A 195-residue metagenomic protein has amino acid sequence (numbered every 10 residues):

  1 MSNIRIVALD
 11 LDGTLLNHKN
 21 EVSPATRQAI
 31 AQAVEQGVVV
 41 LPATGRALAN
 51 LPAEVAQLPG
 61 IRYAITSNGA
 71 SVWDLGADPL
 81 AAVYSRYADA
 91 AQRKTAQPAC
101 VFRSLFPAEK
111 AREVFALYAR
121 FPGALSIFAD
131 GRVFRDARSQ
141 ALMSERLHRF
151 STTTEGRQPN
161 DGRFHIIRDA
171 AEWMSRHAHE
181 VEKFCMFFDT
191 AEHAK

Functional and structural regions predicted by a protein language model:
M1-I6, V22-P24, A29, E35: Mg2+-dependent phosphoryl-transfer enzymes with acidic/Ser/Thr/Gly-rich catalytic loops
S2, P59-G60, H179: Structured loop/turn residues at beta-strand edges in well-structured enzyme cores
N3-N20, V114: Asp-based phosphoryl-transfer active-site loop
D12, G69, D189: Flexible loop residues that form catalytic and substrate-binding hotspots at small-molecule/glycan-binding clefts
E21, A49-N50, A191-E192: Short alpha-helical
T26-S151: Active-site phosphate-binding/coordination module
F121-A124, F128-K195: Conserved acidic, metal-coordinating active-site core of Asp-based, Mg2+-dependent phosphoryl-transfer enzymes
